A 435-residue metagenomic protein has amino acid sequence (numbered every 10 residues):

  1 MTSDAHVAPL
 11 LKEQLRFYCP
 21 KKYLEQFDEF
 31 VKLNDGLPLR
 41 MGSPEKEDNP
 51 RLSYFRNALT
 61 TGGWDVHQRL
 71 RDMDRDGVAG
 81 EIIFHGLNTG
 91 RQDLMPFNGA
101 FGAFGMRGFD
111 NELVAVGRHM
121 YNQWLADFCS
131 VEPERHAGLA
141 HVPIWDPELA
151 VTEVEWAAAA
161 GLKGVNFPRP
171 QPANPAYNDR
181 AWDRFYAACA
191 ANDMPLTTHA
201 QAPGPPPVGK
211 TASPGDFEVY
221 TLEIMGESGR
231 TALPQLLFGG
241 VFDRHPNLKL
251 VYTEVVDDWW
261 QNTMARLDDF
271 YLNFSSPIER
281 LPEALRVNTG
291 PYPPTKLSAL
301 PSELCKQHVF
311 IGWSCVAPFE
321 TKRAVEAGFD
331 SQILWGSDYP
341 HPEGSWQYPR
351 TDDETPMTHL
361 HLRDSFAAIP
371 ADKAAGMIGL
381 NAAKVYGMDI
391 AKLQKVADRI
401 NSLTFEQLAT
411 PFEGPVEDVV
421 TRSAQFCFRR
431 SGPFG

Functional and structural regions predicted by a protein language model:
M1, L10-R75, A79-G80, V116 (+9 more regions): Mid-to-C-terminal alpha-helical segments outside catalytic/metal-binding sites
H6, E81, H199, E254 (+1 more regions): Histidine-centered active-site/metal-ligand motif
K12-L15, D93-P96, V208-T211, N262-R266 (+3 more regions): Short aromatic-enriched loop/helix-cap "lid" or pocket-rim segments at secondary-structure transitions that line
Q14-T60, N98-N111, G204-M225, F270-C305: Active-site gating loops and adjacent loop-to-helix segments of metal-dependent hydrolytic enzymes
S53-A58, R71-F97, R135-P143, K163-P170: Divalent metal-dependent hydrolysis catalytic cores, especially in the metallo-beta-lactamase
F84-G90, I144, A200-P206, H341: Short glycine-enriched loops at secondary-structure junctions
L87-Q123, D127-C129, P147-W156, P175-D179: Active-site loop-helix segments enriched in His/Asp/Glu that coordinate and activate a nucleophilic water at divalent
R135-A137, V142, E148-L334, E406-P411 (+1 more regions): Catalytic pocket-lining loop regions of alpha/beta-barrel enzymes, especially the amidohydrolase/enolase/GH5 lineages
